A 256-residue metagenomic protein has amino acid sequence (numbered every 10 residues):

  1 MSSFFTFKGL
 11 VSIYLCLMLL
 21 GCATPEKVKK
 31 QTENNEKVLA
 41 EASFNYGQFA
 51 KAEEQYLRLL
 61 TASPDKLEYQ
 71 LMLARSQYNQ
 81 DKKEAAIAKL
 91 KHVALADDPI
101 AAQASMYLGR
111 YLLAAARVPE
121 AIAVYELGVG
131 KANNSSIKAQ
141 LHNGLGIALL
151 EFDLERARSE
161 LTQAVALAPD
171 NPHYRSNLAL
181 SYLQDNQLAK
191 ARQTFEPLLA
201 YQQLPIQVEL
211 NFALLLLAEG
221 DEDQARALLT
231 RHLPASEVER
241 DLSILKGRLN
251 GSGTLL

Functional and structural regions predicted by a protein language model:
G21-M72, N79-E84, A88, T254-L256: N-terminal leader/linker segments that initiate helical-solenoid repeat arrays
K30, Y201-L256: Terminal, low-structured helical/coil segments at or just beyond the last alpha-helical repeat
T32-E33, L67-E68, I100-Q103, S135-A139 (+4 more regions): Helix-start (N-cap) detector for alpha-helical repeat units in TPR-like alpha-solenoids, especially tetratricopeptide
V38, M72, M106-Y107, Q140-G144 (+3 more regions): Canonical tetratricopeptide repeat
F44, Y78, M106, L113 (+3 more regions): Position-specific recognition of the canonical hydrophobic site in helix A of tetratricopeptide repeat
G47-E54, Q80-K89, A115-L127, E151-Q163 (+2 more regions): Structural signature of tandem alpha-helical TPR/SEL1-like repeats, specifically the intra-repeat loop/turn
R58-L59, H92-A94, L127-G128, Q163-A164 (+2 more regions): Canonical positions in the second alpha-helix
